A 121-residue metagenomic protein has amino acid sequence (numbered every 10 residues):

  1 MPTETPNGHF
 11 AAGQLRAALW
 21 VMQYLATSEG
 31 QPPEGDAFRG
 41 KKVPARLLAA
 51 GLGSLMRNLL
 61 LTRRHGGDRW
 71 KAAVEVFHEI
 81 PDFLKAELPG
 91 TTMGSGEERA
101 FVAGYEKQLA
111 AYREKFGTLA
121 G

Functional and structural regions predicted by a protein language model:
M1-G121: Intrinsic-disorder/low-complexity detector
